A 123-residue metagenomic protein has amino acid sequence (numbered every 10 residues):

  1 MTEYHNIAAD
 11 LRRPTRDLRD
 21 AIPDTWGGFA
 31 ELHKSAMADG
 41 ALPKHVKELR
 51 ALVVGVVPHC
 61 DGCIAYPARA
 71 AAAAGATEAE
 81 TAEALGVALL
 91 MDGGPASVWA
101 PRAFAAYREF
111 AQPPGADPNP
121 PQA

Functional and structural regions predicted by a protein language model:
M1-E48, V98-A123: Acidic, glycine/proline-rich low-complexity segments that act as flexible tails and inter-domain linkers
D20, M37, A41, P58-H59 (+2 more regions): Residues in soluble alpha-helical coiled-coils and helical-bundle/repeat scaffolds
H33-K34, A51, A68-A72, L85-G86: Amphipathic alpha-helical segments within well-ordered protein domains
K44-L49, E78-L85: Alpha-helical scaffolds flanking conserved acidic
R50, V54-Y66: Short, thiol/selenol-centered motifs that function as redox-active sites or metal-ligating centers
Y66-T81, F104: Iron-sulfur (Fe-S) cluster-binding segments and ferredoxin-like electron-carrier domains, especially [2Fe-2S]
G86-R102: Short Fe-S-cluster ligation motifs
